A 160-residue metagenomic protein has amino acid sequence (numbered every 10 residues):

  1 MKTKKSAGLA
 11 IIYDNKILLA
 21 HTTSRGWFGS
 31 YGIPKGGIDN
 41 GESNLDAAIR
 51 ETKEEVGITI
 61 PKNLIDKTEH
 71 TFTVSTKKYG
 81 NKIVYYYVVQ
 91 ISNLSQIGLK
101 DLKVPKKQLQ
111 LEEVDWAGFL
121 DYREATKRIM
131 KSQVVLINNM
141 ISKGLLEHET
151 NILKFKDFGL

Functional and structural regions predicted by a protein language model:
M1, Y87, F155: Extracellular cell-wall/glycan-interacting regions and their flexible linkers
M1-I33: N-terminal strand-loop-strand
G8, K16-L18, N44, D66-E69 (+1 more regions): A generic structural signal for ordered secondary structure
A10, F72-T76, T150-F155: Hydrophobic transmembrane signal anchors and adjacent membrane-proximal interface regions, especially in viral
G36-V135, F158-G159: Unchanged
R128-L160: Charged phosphate-binding loop/patch that engages nucleotide di/tri-phosphates or the phosphate backbone of nucleic
